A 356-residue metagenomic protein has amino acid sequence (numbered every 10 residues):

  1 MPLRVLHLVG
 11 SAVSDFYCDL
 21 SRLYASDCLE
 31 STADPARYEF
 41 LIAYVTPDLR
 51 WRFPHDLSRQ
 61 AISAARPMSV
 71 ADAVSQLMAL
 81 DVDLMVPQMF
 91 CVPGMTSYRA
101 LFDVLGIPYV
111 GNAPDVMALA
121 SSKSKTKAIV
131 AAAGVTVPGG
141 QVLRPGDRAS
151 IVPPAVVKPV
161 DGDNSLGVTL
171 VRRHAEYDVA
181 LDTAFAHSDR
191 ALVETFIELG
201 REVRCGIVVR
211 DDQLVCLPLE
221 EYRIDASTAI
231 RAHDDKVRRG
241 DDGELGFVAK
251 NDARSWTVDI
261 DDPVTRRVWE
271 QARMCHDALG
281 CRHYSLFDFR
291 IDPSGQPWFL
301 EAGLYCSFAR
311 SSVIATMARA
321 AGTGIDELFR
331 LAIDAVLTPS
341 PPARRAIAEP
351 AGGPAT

Functional and structural regions predicted by a protein language model:
M1-G10, M117-L214, R266-W269: Active-site nucleotide/adenylate-binding loops and adjacent lid/helix of ATP-dependent enzymes
M1-V110, P114-D115, L331, P339-A343: ATP-binding N-terminal substructure of ATP-dependent carboxylate-amine bond-forming enzymes
L3, V9, D259-T356: ATP-dependent carboxylate activation and anion-phosphoryl transfer catalytic cores that bind Mg-ATP to form
L41-A43, A191-V193, V203-R204, G280-S294: A short glycine-rich, hydrophobically flanked beta-strand micro-motif that places a catalytic Asp/Glu for divalent metal
L101, I129, M317: Hydrophobic/aromatic ligand-binding patch that stacks against planar heteroaromatic rings of cofactors or nucleotides
P108-Y109, V137, A155, I325: Hydrophobic beta-strand scaffold residues
A113-A118, E221-I224: Short, acidic/turn-prone active-site loops that include or flank metal/cofactor- and phosphate-binding residues
H174-D252, D259, P263, R267-E270 (+1 more regions): Phosphate-binding site of ATP-dependent enzymes
